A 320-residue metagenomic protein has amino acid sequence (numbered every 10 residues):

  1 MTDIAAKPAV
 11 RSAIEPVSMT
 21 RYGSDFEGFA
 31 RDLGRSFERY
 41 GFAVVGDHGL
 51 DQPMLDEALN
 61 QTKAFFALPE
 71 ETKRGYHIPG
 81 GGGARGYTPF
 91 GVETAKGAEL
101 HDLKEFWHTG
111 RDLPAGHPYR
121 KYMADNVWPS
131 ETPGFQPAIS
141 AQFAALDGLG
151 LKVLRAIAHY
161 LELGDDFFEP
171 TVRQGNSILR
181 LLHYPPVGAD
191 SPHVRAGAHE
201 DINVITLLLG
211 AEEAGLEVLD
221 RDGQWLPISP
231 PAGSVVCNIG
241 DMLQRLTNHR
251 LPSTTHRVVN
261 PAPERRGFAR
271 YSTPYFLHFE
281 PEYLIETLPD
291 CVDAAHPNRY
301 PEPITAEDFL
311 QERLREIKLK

Functional and structural regions predicted by a protein language model:
M1-K320: Peripheral, non-catalytic segments flanking oxidoreductase cores
